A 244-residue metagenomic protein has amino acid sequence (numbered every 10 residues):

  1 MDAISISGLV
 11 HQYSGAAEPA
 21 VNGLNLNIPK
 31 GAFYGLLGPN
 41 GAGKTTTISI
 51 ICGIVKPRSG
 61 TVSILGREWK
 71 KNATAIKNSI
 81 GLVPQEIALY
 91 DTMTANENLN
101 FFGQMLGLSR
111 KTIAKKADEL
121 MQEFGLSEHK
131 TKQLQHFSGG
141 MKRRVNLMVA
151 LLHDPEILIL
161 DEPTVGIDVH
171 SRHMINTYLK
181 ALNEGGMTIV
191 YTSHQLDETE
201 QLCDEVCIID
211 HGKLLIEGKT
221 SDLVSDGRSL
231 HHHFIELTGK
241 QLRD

Functional and structural regions predicted by a protein language model:
M1-I6, V10-G23, K70-A73: A short, flexible loop at the N-terminus of ABC-type nucleotide-binding domains that lies
N100, Q104, K111-H129: Conserved ABC ATPase "signature" region
Q133-F137: Conserved ABC ATPase signature
L158-D161: Catalytic Walker B motif of ABC-type/P-loop ATPase nucleotide-binding domains
T199-Q201: A short, surface-exposed alpha-helical micro-motif characterized by mixed small hydrophobic and charged/polar residues
E217-G218: ABC ATPase "signature
